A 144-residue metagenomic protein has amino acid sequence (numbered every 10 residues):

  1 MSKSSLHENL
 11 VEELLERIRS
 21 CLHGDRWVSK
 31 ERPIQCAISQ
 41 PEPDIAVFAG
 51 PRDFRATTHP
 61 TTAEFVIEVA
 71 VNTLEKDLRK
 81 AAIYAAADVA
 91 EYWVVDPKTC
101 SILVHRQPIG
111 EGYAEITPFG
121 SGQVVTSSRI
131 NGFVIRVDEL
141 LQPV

Functional and structural regions predicted by a protein language model:
M1-V144: Gly/Pro/Ser/Thr-rich low-complexity, intrinsically disordered segments predominantly at protein N-termini
